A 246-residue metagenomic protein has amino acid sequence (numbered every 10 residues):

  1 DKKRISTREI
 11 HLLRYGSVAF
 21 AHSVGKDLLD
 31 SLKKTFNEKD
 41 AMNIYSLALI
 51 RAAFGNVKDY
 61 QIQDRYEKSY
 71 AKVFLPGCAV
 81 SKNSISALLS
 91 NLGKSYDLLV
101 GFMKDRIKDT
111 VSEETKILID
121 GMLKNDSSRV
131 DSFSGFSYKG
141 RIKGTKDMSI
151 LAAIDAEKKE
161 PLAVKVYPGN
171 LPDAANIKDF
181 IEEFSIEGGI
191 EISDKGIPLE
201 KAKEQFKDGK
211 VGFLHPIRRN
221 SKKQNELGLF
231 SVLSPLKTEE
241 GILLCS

Functional and structural regions predicted by a protein language model:
D1-S128, A152-P168, K178: Dynamic "connector" segments at or just before major functional cores
D126-K139: Flexible, glycine/threonine-enriched loop-and-boundary segments that flank and lead into catalytic domains of large
S128-V130, E200-Q205, Q224-L227: A short acidic (Asp/Glu
I142-S149, A156-E157: Short, flexible loop/turn motifs enriched in small residues
K146, K165-I186: Active-site beta-loop-alpha junctions of metal-dependent nucleic acid enzymes, especially the RNase H-like/DDE
K146-M148, A163-V166, N170, V211-S246: An anionic, glycine-rich sequence signature occurring as long contiguous blocks
E182-S185, K203-G212: Short, surface-exposed basic-aromatic patches at helix termini and helix-loop junctions that form
I192-K201, R219-K222: Acidic, metal-coordinating catalytic cores used for nucleic-acid/nucleotide bond scission and strand-transfer chemistry
